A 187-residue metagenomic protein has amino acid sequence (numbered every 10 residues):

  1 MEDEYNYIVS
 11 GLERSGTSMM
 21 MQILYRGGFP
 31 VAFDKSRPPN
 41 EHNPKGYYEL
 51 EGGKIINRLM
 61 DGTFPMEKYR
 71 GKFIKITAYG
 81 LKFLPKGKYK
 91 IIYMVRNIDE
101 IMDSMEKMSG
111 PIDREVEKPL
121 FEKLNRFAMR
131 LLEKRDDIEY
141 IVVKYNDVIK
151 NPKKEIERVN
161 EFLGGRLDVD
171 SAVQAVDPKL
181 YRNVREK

Functional and structural regions predicted by a protein language model:
M1-R70, D177-K187: PAPS-dependent sulfotransferase catalytic core
Q22, N40-E41, R114, E133 (+2 more regions): Short linear sequence motifs
A32-S36, E117, G164-A175: Short, surface-exposed acidic
G71-D168: PAPS-dependent sulfotransferase catalytic domain
